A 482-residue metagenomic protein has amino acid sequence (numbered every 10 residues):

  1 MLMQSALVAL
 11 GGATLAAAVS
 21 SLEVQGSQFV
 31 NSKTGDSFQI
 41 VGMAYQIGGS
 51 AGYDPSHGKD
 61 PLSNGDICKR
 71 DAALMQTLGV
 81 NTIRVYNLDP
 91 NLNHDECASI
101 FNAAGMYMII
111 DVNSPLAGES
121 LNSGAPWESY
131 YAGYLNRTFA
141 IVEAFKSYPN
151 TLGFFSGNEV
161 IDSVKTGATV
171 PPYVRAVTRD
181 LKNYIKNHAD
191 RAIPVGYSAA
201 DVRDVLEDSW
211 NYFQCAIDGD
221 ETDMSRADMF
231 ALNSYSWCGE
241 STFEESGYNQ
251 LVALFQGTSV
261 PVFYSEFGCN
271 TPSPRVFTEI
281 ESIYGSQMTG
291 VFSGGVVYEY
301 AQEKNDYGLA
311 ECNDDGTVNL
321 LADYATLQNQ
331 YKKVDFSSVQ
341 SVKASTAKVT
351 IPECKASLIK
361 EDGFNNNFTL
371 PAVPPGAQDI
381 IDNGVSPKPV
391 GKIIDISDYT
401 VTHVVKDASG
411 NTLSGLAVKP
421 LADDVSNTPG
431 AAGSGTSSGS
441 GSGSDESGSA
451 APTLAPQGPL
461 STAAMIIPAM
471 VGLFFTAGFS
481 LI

Functional and structural regions predicted by a protein language model:
L2-M3, V8-V24, Q28, A450 (+1 more regions): N-terminal signal peptide
S20-A104: Active-site-adjacent substrate/metal-binding segments within catalytic domains of carbohydrate-active enzymes
P55-M75, Y134-V142, V205-D223, V276-I283: Short, acidic/polar
G65-E119, P171-G196: Aromatic-lined substrate-binding rim segments of carbohydrate-active enzymes
T138-T169, G196: Active-site groove signature of glycoside hydrolases
T166-G285: Noncatalytic carbohydrate-binding groove/subsite architecture in carbohydrate-active enzymes
P272-E353, S357-N367, P371-G376, I380 (+1 more regions): Substrate-binding cleft of secreted/luminal carbohydrate-active enzymes
S449-I482: Cleavable C-terminal sorting propeptides in eukaryotic secreted/cell-surface proteins
